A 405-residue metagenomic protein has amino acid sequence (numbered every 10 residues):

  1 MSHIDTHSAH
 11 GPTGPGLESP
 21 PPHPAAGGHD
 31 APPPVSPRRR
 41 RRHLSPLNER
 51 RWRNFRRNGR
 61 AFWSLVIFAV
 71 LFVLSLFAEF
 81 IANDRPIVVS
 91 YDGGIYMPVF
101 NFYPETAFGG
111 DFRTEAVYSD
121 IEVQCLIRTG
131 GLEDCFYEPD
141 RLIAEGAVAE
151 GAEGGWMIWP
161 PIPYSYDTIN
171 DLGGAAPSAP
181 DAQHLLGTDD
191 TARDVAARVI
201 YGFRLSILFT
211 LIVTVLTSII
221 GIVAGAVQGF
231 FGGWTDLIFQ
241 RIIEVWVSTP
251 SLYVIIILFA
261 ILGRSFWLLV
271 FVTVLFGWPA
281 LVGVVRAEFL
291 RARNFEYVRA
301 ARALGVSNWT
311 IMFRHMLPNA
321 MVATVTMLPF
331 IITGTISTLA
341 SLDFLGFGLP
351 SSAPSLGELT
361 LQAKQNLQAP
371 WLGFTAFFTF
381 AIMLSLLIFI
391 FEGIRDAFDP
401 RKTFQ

Functional and structural regions predicted by a protein language model:
S2-S218, I222, S352, Q362-F378 (+2 more regions): Gly/Trp-centered helix-boundary motif
T188-Q405: Alpha-helical transmembrane segments of integral membrane proteins, especially multi-pass inner/plasma-membrane
